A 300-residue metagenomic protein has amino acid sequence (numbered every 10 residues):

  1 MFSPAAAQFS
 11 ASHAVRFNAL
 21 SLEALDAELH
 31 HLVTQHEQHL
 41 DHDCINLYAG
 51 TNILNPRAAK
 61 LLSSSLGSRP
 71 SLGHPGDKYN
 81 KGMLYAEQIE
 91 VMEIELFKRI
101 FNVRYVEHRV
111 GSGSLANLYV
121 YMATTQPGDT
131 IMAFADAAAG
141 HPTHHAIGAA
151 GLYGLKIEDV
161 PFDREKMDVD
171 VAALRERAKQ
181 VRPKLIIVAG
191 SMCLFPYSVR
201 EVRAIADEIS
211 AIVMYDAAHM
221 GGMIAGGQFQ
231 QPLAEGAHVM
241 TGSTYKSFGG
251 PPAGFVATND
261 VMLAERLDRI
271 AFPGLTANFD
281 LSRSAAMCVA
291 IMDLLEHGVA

Functional and structural regions predicted by a protein language model:
M1-M92, A204: N-terminal glycine-rich, Lys/His-bearing helix-loop that initiates the first secondary-structure elements of many
S10-F17, Q88, M92-A300: Conserved PLP-enzyme active-site core in the AAT-like
